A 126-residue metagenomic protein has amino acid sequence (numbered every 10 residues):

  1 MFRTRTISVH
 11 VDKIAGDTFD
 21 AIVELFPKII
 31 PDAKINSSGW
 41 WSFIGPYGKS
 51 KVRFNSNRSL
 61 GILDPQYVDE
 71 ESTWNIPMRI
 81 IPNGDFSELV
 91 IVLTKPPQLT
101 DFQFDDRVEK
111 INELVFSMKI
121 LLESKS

Functional and structural regions predicted by a protein language model:
M1-S37: Hydrophobic ligand-binding cavity/cleft-lining segments
F2-T4, L60, T73, F86: A general secondary-structure signal for short beta-strands and their flanking turns/coil in non-transmembrane regions
T4-T6, Y47-K51, S72-P77: Short, surface-exposed coil-to-beta transition loops
D12-G16, N55-S59, I80-E88: A short, structured loop/turn motif at beta-sheet edges
T18-I22, F54, L89, M118: Hydrophobic pocket/interface hotspot
P31-N36, W41-F43, V52-N57, I80-I81: Short, exposed beta-strand/loop patches in secreted or surface proteins that constitute
W40-P46, I62-D69, L93: Short beta-strand segments that buttress and anchor functional surface loops
Q66-S126: Beta-strand/loop substructures that line and gate deep hydrophobic ligand-binding cavities in soluble
